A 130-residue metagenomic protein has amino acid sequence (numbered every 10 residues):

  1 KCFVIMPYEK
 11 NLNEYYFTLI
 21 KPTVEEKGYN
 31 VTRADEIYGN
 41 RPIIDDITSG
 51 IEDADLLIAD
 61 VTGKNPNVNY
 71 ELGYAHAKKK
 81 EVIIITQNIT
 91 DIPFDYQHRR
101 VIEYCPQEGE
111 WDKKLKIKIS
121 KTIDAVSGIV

Functional and structural regions predicted by a protein language model:
K1, I123-V130: Defense-system signaling and execution modules centered on TIR/cGAS-STING-like, death/scaffold domains and their
K1-N40, I47-G50: Conserved N-terminal substructure of TIR/SEFIR domains
D35-Y38, P42, E110, K114: Short, surface-exposed alpha-helical recognition segments that flank or form part of ligand/macromolecule-binding
I43-D46, Y70: A generic local structural motif
D46-T48, D91-I92: Short, flexible, glycine/charge-rich loop motifs used to bind or transfer phosphoryl groups or to couple energy/partner
A54: An anion/phosphate-binding loop that grips the pyrophosphate of nucleotide cofactors and donors
V61-I123: Cross-kingdom TIR/SEFIR domain
